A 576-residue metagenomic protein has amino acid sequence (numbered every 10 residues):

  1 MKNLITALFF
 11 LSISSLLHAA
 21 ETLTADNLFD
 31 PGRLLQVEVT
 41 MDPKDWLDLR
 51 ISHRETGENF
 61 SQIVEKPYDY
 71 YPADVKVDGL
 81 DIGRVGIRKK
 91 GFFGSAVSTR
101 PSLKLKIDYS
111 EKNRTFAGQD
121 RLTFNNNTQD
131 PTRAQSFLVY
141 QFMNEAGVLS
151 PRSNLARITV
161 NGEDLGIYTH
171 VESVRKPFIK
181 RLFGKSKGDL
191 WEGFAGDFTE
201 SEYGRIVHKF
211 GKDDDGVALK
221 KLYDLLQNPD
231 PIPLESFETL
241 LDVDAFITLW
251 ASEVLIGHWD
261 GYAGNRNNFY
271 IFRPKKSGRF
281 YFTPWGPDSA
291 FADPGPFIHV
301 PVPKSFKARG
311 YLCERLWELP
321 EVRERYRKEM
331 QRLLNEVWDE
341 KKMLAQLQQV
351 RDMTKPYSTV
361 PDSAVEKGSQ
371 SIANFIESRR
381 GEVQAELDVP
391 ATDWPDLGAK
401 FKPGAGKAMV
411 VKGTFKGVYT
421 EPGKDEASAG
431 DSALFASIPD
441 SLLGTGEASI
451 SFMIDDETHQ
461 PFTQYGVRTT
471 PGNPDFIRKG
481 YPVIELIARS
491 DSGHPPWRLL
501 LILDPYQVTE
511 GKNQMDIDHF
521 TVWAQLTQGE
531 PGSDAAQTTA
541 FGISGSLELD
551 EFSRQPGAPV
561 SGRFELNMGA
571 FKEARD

Functional and structural regions predicted by a protein language model:
M1-L4: Positively charged n-region of N-terminal signal peptides that target proteins for export
T6-S15: Bacterial N-terminal signal peptides
A20-Q460, G480, P556: Phosphate/dinucleotide-binding and metal-coordinating scaffold of catalytic cores in nucleotide-dependent enzymes
P43, Y109, E551-S553, F564-K572: Beta-strand elements of well-folded, non-transmembrane domains
E382-V383, T527, E565: Short alpha-helical scaffold segments that flank and stabilize functional sites
S437-P559: Surface-exposed helix/loop patches within compact recognition domains
Y506, F571-D576: A short, surface-exposed beta-strand/turn
